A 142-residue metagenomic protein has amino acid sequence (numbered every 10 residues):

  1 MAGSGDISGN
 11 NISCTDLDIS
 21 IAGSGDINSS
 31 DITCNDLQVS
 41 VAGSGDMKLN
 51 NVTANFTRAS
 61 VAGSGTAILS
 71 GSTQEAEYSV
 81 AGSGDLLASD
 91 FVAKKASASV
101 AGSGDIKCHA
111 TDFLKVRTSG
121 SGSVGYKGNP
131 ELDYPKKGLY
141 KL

Functional and structural regions predicted by a protein language model:
M1-L142: Extended, compositionally simple hydrophobic/Ser/Thr-rich segments that build repetitive fibrous architectures
